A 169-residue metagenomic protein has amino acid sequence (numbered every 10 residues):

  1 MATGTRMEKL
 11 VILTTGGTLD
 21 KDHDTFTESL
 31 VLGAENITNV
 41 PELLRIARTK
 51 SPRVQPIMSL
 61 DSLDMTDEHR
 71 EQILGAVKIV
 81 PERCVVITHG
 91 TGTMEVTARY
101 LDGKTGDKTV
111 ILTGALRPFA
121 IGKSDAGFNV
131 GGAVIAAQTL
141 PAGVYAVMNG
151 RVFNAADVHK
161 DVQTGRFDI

Functional and structural regions predicted by a protein language model:
A2-I169: Active-site histidine-anchored catalytic micro-motif
